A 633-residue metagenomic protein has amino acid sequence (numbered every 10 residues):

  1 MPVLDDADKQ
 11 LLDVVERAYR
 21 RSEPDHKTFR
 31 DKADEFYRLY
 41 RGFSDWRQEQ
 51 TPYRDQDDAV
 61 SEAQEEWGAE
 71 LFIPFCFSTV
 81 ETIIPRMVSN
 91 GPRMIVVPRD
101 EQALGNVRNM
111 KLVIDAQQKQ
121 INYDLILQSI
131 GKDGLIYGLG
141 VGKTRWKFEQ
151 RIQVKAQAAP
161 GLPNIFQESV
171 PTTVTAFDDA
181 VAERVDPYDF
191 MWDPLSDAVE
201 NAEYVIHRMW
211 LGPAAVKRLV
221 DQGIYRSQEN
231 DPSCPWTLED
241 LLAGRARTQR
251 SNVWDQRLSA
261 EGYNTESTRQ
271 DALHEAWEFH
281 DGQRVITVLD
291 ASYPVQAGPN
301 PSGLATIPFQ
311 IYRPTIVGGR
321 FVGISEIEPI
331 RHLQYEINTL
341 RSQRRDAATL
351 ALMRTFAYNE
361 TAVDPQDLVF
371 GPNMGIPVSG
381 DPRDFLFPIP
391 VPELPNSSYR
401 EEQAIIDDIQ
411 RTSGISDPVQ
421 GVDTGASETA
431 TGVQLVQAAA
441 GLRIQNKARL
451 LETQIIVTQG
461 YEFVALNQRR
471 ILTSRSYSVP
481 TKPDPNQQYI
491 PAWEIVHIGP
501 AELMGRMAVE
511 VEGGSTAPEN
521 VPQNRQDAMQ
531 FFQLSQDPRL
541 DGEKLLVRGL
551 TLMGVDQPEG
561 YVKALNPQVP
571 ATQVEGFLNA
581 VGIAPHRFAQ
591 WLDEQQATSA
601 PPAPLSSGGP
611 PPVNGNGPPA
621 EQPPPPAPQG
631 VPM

Functional and structural regions predicted by a protein language model:
M1-A59, G134, G142-D179, E183 (+11 more regions): C-terminal anchoring/interaction modules
N90-I95, G142: Helix-loop-helix transmembrane hairpins and adjacent membrane-interface loops of multi-pass inner-membrane proteins
V96-K119, Q222-Y225, E229-C234, A243-G244: Charged, compositionally biased non-catalytic regions
A116-D124, E149: A conserved hydrophobic secondary-structure block that centers on an alpha-helix together with its immediately flanking
D124-S129, E393-P395: Short alpha-helical segments and helix-capping/turn motifs at coil-helix boundaries
G142, L273, Q310-V317, K544-G549: Small/polar, repeat-rich beta-turn/loop motifs that tile beta-strand-dominated architectures
T287, Q296-Q310: Hydrophobic/aromatic interaction determinants used to assemble and anchor large protein complexes
R320-G323: Long, internal scaffold/assembly segments composed of regular secondary structure
